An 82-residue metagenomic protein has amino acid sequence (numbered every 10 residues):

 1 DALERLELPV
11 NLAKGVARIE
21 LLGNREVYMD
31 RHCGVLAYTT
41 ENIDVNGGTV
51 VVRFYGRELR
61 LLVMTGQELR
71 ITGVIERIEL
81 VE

Functional and structural regions predicted by a protein language model:
D1-E82: N-terminal intrinsically disordered, cationic/polar leader segments that include organellar targeting peptides
